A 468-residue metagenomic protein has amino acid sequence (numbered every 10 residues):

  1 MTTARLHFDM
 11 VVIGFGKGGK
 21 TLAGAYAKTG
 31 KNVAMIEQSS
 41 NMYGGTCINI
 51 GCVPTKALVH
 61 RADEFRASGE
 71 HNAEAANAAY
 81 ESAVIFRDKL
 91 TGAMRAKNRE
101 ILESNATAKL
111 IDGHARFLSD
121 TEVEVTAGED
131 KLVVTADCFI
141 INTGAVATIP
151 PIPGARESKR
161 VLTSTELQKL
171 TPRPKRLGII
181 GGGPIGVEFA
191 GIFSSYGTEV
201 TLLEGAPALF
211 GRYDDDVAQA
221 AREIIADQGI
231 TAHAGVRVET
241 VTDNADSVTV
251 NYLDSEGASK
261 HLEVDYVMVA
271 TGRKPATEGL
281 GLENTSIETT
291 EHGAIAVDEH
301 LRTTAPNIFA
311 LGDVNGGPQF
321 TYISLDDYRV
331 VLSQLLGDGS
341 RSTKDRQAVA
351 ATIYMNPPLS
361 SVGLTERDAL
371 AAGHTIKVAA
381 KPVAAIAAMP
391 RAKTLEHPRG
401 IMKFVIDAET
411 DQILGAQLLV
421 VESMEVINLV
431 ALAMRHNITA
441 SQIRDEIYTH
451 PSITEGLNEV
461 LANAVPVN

Functional and structural regions predicted by a protein language model:
T2-F8, K17, A25-K31, I36-R173 (+7 more regions): Glycine-rich flavin
V11-I13, A115, V133-G144, I179-I180 (+4 more regions): Short hydrophobic core segments
I13-N41, T46, V53, A57-L58 (+2 more regions): Flexible, glycine-rich terminal cap/loop adjacent to redox cofactors in electron-transfer oxidoreductases
G14-K17, I180-G183, Y213, D313: Glycine-rich Rossmann-fold phosphate-binding loop(s) that bind the pyrophosphate of adenine dinucleotide cofactors
G19, G183-G186, S324: Catalytic nucleophile loop
C52, I141-E199, T231-A232, E283-T285 (+2 more regions): Glycine-rich dinucleotide-binding loop and its adjacent helix/turn
E157-R173, H261-D338: FAD-site-proximal beta/loop scaffold in flavoenzymes
Y213-A220, L311-L370, D445, H450-N468: A conserved FAD-binding loop/helix module that cradles the flavin
